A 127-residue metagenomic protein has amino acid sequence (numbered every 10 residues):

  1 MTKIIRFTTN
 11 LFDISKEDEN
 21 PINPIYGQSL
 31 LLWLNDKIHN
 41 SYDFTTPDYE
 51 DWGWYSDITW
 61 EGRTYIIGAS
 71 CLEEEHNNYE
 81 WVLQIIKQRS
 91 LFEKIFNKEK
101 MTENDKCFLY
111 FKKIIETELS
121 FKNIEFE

Functional and structural regions predicted by a protein language model:
M1-S29: Short, extreme N-terminal segment that most often corresponds to the first beta-strand
T2-I4, L31, H76-E80: A general secondary-structure signal for short beta-strands and their flanking turns/coil in non-transmembrane regions
L11-D13, I38, R89: Beta-strand elements of well-folded, non-transmembrane domains
S29-L30, I124: Short hotspots in intrinsically disordered terminal tails
L34: An amphipathic, basic-hydrophobic helix/alpha-beta surface used to engage anionic, phosphate-rich ligands or surfaces
S41-Y55, T117-E127: Short glycine-rich, low-complexity/disordered patches
W52-E103, C107: Amphipathic protein-protein interaction modules
E99-E127: Intrinsically disordered, low-complexity regulatory regions enriched in serine/threonine/proline and acidic residues
